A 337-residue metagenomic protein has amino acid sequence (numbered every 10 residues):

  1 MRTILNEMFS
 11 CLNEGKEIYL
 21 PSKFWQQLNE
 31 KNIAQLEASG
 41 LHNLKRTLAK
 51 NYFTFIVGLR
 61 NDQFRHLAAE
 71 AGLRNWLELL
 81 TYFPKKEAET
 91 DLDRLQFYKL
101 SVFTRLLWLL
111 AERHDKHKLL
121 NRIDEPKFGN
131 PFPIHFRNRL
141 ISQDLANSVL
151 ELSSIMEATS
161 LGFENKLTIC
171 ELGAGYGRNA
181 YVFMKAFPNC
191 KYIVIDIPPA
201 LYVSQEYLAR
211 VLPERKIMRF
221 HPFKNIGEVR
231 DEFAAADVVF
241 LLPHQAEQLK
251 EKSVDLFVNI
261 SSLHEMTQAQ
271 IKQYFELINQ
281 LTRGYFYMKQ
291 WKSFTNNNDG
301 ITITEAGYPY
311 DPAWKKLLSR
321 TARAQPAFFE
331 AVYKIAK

Functional and structural regions predicted by a protein language model:
Q27-E164: Conserved Class I S-adenosyl-L-methionine-dependent methyltransferase catalytic core
E164-G175: Conserved class I S-adenosyl-L-methionine
Y176-F187: Conserved SAM-binding loop of SAM-dependent methyltransferases across substrates and taxa, primarily the Class I
Y207-K250: S-adenosyl-L-methionine
V258: A conserved beta-strand element that flanks and buttresses the S-adenosyl-L-methionine
E265-I278: A short, conserved alpha-helix within the catalytic core of class I
T282-S293: Conserved beta-strand signature within the Rossmann-like core of class I S-adenosyl-L-methionine
P312-K337: Core SAM-dependent methyltransferase catalytic element
